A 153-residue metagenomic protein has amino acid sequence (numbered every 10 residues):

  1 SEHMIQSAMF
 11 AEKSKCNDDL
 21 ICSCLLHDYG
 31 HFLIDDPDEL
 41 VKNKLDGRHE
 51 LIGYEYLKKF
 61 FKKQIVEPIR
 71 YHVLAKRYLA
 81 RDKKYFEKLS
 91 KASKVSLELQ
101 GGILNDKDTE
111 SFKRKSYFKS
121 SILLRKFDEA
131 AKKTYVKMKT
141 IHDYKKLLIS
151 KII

Functional and structural regions predicted by a protein language model:
S1-H3, M9: A positional/architectural concept
H3-M4, C16: Short N-terminal amphipathic alpha-helix/helix-capping patch enriched in small hydrophobics with frequent Ser/Thr
M9-K126: Divalent metal-dependent catalytic cores for phosphoryl transfer on phosphate-bearing substrates
A130-I153: Charged phosphate-binding loop/patch that engages nucleotide di/tri-phosphates or the phosphate backbone of nucleic
